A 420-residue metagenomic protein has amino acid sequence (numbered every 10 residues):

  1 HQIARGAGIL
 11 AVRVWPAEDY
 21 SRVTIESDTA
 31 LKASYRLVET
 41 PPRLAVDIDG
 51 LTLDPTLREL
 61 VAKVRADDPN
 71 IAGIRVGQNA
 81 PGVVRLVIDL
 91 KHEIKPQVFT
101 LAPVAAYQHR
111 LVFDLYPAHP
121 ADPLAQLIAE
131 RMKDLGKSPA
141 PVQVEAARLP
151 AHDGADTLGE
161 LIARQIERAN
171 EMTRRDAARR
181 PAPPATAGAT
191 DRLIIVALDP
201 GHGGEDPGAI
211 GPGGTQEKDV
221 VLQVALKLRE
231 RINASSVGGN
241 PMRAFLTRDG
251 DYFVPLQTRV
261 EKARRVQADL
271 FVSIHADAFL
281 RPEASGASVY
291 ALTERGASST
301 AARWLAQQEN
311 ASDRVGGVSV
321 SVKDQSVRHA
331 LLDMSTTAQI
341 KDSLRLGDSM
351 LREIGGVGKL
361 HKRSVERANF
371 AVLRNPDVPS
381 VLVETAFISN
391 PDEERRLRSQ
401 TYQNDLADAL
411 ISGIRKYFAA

Functional and structural regions predicted by a protein language model:
H1-I195: Signal-peptide-cleaved, periplasmic/extracellular N-terminal interaction regions immediately downstream of the signal
W15, D28, S34, K91-E93 (+9 more regions): Structured segments of extracytoplasmic/periplasmic soluble domains in secreted or envelope-associated proteins
S27-T29, I48-G50, L90-H92, D114-P117 (+6 more regions): Flexible glycine-/small-residue-rich
A33, L280, H329-A420: Active-site-adjacent mobile loop/cap segments within catalytic or ligand-binding domains
A33-R36, L60, V98-F99, A234-T247 (+5 more regions): Surface-exposed patches in mature extracellular/periplasmic domains of secreted proteins
R58, P207-G214, P391-L397: Short acidic, glycine/proline-rich loop/turn micro-motifs
P150-H152, D156-Q325, T336-D348, N404: Catalytic-core regions of hydrolytic enzymes
